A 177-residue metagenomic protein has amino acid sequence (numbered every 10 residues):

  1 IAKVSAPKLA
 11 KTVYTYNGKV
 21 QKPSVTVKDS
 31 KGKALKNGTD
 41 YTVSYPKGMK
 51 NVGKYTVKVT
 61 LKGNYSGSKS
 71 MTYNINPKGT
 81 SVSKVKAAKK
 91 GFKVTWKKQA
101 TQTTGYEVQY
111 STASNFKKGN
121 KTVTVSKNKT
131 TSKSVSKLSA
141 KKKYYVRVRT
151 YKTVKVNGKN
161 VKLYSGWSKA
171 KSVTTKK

Functional and structural regions predicted by a protein language model:
I1-K33: Solvent-exposed, low-complexity, repeat-rich "mucin-like" stalks and linkers
K28, Q109-N115, R149-Y151: Predominantly extracellular/luminal cell-surface or secreted proteins
K33-S66: Serine/threonine-rich, repeat-prone extracellular segments and beta-strand-based repeat modules of secreted/surface
Y41, Y106, Y144-V148: Short beta-strand segments enriched for Tyr within beta-sheet-rich domains, predominantly fibronectin type III
N76-Q102, G158-K177: Pro/Thr/Ser/Gly-rich low-complexity, intrinsically disordered linker/stalk tracts
T101-V123: Extracellular low-complexity, O-glycosylation-prone stalks/linkers
K129-K133: Short S/T/G- and acidic-enriched coil/turn segments that sit immediately N-terminal to beta-strands in beta-sandwich
V135-G158: Beta-strand-rich modules
